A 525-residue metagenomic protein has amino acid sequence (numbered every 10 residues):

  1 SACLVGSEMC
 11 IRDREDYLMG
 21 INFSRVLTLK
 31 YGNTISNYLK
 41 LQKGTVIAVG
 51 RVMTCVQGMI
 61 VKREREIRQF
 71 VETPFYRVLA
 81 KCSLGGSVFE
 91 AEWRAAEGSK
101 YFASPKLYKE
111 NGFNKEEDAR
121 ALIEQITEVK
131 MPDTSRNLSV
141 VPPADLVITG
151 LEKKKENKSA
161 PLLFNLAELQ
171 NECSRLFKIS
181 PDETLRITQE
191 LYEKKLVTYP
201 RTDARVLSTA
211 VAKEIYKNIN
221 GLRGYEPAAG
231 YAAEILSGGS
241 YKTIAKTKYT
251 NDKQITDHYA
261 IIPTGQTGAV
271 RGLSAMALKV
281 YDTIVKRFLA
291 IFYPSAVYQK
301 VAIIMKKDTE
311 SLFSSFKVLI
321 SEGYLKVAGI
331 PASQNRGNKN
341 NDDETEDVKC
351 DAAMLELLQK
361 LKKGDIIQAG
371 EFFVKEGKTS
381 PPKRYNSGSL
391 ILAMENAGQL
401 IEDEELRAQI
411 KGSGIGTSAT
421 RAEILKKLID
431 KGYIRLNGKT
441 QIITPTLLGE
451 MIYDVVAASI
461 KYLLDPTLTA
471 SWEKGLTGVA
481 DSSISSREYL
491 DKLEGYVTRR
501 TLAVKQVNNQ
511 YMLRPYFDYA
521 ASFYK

Functional and structural regions predicted by a protein language model:
S1, V5-V140, T149, T256-V318 (+4 more regions): Phosphate-backbone binding and catalysis cores of DNA-processing enzymes
V5, E66-Q69, A119, E128 (+3 more regions): Basic, low-complexity terminal or inter-domain segments flanking catalytic cores
G32-N33, L41, Q125, K130 (+3 more regions): Flexible hinge/switch segments at interdomain interfaces of large molecular machines
T45-V46, K153-L162, N171-F177, P200-T209 (+1 more regions): Conserved short loop/turn motifs at secondary-structure junctions
C55-V56, E168, R186, T283 (+1 more regions): Short amphipathic alpha-helical face segments that pack within enzyme cores and frequently flank/anchor catalytic
V71-W93, L138-P181, I187, K195 (+1 more regions): C-terminal accessory/connector segments of nucleic-acid motor ATPases
K194-P200: Secretory-pathway/luminal and periplasmic proteins that interact with or process carbohydrate-rich
